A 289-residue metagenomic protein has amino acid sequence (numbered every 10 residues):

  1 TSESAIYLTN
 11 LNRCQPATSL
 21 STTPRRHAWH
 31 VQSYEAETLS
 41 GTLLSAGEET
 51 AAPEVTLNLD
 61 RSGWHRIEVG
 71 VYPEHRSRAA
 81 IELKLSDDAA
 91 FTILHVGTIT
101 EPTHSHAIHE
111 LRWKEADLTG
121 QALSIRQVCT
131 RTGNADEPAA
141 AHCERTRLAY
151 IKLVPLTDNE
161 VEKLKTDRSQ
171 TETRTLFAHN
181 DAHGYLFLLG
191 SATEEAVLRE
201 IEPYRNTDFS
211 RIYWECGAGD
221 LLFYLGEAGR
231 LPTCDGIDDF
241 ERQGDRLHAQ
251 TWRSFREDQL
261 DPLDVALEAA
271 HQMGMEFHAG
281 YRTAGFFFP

Functional and structural regions predicted by a protein language model:
T1-N58: Glycan-recognition and processing domains
P53, L59-I81: A short beta-strand element within beta-rich, extracytoplasmic domains of secreted/secretory-pathway proteins
D88-G120: Extracellular carbohydrate recognition and processing domains and analogous Trp-centered ligand-binding platforms
R126-H142: Short beta-strand-plus-loop segments that form exposed binding edges in beta-rich domains
T157-T193: Boundary/entry segment of secreted carbohydrate-active catalytic domains
E195-L225: Catalytic domains of carbohydrate-active enzymes, especially glycoside hydrolases
D220-D261, P289: Aromatic- and acidic-residue-enriched carbohydrate-binding clefts of CAZyme catalytic domains
H278-P289: Substrate-binding/active-site clefts of carbohydrate-active enzymes
